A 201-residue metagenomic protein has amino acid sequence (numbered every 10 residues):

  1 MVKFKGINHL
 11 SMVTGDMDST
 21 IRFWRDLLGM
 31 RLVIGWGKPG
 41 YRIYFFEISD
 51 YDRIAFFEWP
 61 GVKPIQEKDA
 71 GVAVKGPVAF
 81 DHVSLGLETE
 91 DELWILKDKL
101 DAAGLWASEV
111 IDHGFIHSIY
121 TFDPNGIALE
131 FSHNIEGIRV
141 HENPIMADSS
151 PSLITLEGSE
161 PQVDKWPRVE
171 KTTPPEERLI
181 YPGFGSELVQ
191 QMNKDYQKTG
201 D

Functional and structural regions predicted by a protein language model:
M1-I7, V13-I34, I48-W106, F122-D201: Glyoxalase I/VOC metalloenzyme domain signal
K38-R42, H113-H117: Short acidic/glycine-enriched loop/turn segments that link adjacent beta-strands
G40-Y41, F45, D50: Ligand/cofactor pocket segment of small-molecule handling proteins
I43, W106-A107: Histidine-centered metal-chelating micro-motifs
